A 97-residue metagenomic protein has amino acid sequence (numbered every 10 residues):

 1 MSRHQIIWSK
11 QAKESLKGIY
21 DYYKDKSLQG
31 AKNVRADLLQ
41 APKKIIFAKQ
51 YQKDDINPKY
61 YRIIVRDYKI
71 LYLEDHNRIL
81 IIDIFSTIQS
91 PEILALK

Functional and structural regions predicted by a protein language model:
M1-Y60: Basic, Lys/Arg-enriched alpha-helical interface segments
V65-Y68, L73-K97: Enriched for short, Lys/Arg-rich terminal
